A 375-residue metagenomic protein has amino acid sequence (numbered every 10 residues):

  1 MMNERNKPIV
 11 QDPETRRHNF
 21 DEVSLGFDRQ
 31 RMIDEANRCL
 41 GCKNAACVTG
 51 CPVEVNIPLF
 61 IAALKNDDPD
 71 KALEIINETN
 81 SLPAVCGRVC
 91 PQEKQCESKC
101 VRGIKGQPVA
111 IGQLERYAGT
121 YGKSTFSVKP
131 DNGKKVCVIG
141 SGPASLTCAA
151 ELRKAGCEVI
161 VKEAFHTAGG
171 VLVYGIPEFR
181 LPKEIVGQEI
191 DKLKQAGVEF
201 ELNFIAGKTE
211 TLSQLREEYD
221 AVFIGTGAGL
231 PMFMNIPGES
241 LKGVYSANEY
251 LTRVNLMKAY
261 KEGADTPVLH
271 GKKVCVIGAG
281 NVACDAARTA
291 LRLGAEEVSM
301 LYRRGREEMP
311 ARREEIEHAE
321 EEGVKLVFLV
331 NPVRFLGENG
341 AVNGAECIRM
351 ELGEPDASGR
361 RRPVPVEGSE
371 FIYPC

Functional and structural regions predicted by a protein language model:
M1-P130, K135, K183, V222-Y245 (+4 more regions): Ferredoxin-type iron-sulfur electron-transfer modules and their immediate structural context
E14-T15, T167-Y174, S240: Gly-rich Lys/Arg/Thr-decorated short loops/hinges at beta-loop-alpha junctions or inter-strand turns that position
D131-A144, L269-G280: Beta1/beta-strand and adjacent pyrophosphate-binding region of the FAD-binding site in flavoprotein oxidoreductases
K135-I160, A283-L291: N-terminal Rossmann-like FAD-binding beta1-loop-alpha1 element of flavoenzymes
C157-V173, V298-E307: Glycine-rich FAD pyrophosphate-binding loop
G175-R180: Short glycine-enriched, charge-decorated loop/helix-capping segments at active-site entrances that position
E184-M232, S246-E249, L256-A264, R292-C375: A Rossmann-like FAD-binding core segment of flavoenzymes
T266-V298: Predominantly flavin-linked oxidoreductase catalytic cores and closely associated redox partners
